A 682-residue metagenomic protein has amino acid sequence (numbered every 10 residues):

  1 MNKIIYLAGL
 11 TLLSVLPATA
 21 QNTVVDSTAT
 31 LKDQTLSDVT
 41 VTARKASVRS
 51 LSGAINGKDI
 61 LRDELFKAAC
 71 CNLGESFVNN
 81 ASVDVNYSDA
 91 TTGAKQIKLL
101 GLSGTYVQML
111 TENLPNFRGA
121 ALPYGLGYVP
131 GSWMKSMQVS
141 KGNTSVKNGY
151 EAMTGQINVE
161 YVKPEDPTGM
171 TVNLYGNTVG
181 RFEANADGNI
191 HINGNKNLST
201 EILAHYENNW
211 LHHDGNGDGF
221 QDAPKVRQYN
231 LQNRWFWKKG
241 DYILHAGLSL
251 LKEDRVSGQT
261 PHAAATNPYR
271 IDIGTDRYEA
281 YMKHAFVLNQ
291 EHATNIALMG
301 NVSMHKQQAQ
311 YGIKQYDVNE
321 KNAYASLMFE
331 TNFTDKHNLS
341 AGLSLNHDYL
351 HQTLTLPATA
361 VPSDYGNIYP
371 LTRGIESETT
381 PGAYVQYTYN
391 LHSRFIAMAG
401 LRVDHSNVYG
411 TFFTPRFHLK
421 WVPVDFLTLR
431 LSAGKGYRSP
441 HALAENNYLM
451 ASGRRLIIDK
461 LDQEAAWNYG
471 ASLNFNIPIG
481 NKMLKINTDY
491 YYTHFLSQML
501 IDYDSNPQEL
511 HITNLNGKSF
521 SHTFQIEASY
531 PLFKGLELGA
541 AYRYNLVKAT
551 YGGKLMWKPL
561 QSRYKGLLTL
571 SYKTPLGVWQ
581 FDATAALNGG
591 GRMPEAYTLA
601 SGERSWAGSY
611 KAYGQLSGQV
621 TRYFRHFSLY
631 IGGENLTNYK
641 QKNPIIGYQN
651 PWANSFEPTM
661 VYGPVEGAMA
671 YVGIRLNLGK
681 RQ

Functional and structural regions predicted by a protein language model:
S37-A68, Q96: N-terminal periplasmic "start-of-domain" segments of outer-membrane beta-barrel proteins
G74-P115: Extracytoplasmic beta-strand/coil segments of soluble accessory domains associated with Gram-negative outer-membrane
Q96, L114-K141: Short acidic/polar hinge/loop motifs at secondary-structure boundaries that mediate gating or recognition
S136, N143-V146, Q156, Y161-H191 (+1 more regions): Short strand-turn segments of transmembrane beta-barrel domains in outer membranes, especially the first one or two
N209-N230, F236-I296, V302-E320: Flexible loop and strand-edge segments within Gram-negative outer membrane beta-barrel domains
N295-A309, V422, R430, D462-F520: Membrane-embedded beta-barrel scaffold of Gram-negative outer-membrane proteins
N390-H392, I486, Y490-H494, N514-Y597 (+1 more regions): Gram-negative outer-membrane beta-barrel transporters
L538, L587-A596, T621-Q682: C-terminal beta-signal and adjacent terminal beta-strands/loops of Gram-negative outer-membrane beta-barrel proteins
